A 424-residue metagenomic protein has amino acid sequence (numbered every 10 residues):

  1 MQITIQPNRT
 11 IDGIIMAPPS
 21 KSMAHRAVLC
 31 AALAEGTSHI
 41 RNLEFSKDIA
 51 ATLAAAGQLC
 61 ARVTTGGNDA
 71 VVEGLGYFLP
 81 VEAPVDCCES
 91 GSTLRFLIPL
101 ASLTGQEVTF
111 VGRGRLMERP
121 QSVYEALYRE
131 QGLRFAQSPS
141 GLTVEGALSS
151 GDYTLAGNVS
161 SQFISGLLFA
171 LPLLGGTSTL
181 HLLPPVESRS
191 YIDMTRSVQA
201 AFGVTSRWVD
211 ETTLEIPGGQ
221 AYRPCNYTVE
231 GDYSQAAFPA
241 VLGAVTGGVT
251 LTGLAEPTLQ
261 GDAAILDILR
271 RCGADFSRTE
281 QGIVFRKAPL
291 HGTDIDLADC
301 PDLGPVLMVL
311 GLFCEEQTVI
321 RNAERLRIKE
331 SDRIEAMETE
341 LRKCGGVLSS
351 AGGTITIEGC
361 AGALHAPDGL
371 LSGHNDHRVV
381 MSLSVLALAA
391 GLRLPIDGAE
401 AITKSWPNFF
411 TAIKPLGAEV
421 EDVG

Functional and structural regions predicted by a protein language model:
M1-G424: Short, structured segments at the rim of ligand-binding sites
